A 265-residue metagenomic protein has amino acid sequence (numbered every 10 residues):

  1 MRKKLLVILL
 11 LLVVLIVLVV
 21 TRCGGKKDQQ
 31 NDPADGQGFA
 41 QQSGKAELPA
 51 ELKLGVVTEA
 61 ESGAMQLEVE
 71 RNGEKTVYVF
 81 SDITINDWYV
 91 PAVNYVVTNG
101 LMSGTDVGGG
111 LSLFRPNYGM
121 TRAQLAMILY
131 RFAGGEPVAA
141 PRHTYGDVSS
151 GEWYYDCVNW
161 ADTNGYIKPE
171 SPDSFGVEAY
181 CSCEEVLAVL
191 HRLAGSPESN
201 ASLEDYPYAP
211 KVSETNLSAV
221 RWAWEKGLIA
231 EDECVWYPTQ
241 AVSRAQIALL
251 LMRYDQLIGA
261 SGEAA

Functional and structural regions predicted by a protein language model:
M1-L5: Positively charged n-region of N-terminal signal peptides that target proteins for export
L6, L18-V90, S103-A123, Y130-Y155 (+4 more regions): Feature responds to low-complexity, polar/acidic, surface-exposed segments characteristic of secreted/exported proteins
L6-V14: Sec-dependent N-terminal signal peptides
